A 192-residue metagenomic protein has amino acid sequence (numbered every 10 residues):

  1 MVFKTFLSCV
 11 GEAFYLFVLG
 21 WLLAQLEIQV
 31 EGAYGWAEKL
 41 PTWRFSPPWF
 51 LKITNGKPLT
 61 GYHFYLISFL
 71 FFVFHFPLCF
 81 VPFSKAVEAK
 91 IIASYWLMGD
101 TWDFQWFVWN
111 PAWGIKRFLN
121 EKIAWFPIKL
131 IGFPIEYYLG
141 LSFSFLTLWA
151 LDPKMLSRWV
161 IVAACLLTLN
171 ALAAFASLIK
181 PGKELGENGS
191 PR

Functional and structural regions predicted by a protein language model:
M1-R192: Aromatic-rich, lipid-facing transmembrane alpha helices and their immediate juxtamembrane interface loops in integral
